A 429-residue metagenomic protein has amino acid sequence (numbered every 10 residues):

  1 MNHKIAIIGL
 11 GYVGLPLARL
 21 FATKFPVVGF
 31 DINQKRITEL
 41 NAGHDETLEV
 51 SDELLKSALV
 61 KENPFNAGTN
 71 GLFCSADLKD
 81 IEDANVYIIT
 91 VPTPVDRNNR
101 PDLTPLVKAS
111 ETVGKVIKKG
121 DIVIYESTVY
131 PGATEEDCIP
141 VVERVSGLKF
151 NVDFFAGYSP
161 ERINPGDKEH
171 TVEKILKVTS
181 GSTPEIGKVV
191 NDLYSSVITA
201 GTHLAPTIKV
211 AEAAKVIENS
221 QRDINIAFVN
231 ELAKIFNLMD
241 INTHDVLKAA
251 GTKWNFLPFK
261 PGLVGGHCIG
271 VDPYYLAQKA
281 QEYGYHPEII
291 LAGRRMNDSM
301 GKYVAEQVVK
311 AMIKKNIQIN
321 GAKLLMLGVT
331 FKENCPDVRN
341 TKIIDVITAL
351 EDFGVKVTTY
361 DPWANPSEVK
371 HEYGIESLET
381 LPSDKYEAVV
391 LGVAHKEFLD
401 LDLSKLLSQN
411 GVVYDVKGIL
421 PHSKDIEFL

Functional and structural regions predicted by a protein language model:
M1-L429: Structural/interface elements that position substrates and couple domains in central-metabolism enzymes
